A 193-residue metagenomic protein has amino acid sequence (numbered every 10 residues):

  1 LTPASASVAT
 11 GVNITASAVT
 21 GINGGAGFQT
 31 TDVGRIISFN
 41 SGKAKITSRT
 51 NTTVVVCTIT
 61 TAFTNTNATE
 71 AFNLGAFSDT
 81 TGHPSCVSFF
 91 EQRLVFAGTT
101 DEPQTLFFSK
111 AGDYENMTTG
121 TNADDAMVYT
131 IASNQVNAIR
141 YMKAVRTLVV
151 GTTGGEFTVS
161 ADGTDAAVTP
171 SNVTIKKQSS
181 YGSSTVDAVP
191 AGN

Functional and structural regions predicted by a protein language model:
L1-A71: Autoprocessing Asn-cyclization modules and mimics
N73-R93, G98-N193: Beta-propeller and closely related beta-pinwheel folds
